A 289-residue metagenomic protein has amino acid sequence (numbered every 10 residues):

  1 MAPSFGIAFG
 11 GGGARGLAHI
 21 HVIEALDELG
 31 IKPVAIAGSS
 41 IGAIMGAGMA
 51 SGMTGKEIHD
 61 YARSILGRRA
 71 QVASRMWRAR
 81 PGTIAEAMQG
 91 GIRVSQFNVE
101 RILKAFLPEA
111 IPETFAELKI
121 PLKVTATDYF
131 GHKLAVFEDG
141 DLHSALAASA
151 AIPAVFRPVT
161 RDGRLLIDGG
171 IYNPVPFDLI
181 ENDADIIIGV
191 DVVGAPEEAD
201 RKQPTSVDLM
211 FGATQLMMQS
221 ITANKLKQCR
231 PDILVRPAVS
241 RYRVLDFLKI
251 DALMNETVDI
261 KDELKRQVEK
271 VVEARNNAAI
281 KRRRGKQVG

Functional and structural regions predicted by a protein language model:
M1-S39, A47-G289: Patatin-like phospholipase
